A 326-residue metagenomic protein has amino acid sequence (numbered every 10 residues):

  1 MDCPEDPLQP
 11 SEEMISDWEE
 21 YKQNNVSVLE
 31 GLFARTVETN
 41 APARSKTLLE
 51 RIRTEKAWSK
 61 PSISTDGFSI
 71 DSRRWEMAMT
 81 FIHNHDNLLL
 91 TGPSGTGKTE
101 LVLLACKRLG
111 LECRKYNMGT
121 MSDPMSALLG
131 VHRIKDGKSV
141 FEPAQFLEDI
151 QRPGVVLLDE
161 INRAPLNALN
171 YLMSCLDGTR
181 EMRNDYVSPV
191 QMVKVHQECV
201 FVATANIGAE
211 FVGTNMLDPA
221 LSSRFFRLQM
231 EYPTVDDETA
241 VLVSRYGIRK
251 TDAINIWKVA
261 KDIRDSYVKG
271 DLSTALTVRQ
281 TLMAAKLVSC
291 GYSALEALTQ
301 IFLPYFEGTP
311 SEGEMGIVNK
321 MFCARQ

Functional and structural regions predicted by a protein language model:
M1-Q23: Charged, low-complexity intrinsically disordered regions
C3-D6, E38, Q300: Generic N-terminal simple sequence motifs
D6, E12, S27-E30, K46-T47 (+2 more regions): Intrinsic-disorder/low-complexity peptide segments enriched for small residues
Q9-S11, K22, C290, Y305-E312: Intrinsic-disorder/low-complexity, polar/charged segments
D17-K258: AAA+ P-loop NTPase catalytic core and its hallmark functional loops
L101-A105, L129, Q151-R152, D265-S266 (+2 more regions): Short amphipathic alpha-helical patches
T239, Y246-T299: Conserved AAA+ ATPase small/helical "lid" subdomain
A294-Q326: C-terminal engagement/docking regions of AAA+ P-loop ATPases
